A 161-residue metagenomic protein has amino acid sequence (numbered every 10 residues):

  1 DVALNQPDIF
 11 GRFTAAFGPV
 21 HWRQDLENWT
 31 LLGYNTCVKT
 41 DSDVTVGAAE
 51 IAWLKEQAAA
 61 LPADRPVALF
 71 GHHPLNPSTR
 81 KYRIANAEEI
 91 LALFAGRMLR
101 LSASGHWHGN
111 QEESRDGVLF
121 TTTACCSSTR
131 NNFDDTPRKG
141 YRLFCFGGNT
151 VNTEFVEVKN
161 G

Functional and structural regions predicted by a protein language model:
D1, H72, H106-H108: Histidine-centered divalent metal-coordination motifs
D1-P66, N86-L101, E113-G147: Extended active-site neighborhood of metal-dependent phosphoesterases/phosphodiesterases
T36, G71-H73, F155: A cross-domain feature marking catalytic cores of carbohydrate-active enzymes and several ubiquitous metabolic/repair
C37, W107, K159: Residue-level "edge-of-site" marker
V38-T40, P74-P77, G109: Short, catalytically relevant binding-site loops at active-site mouths
L61-S78: Short acidic, glycine-rich surface-loop motifs adjacent to enzyme active sites
T79-I84: Active-site His/acidic residue clusters
R142-G161: A short C-terminal boundary segment appended to hydrolase-like catalytic domains
